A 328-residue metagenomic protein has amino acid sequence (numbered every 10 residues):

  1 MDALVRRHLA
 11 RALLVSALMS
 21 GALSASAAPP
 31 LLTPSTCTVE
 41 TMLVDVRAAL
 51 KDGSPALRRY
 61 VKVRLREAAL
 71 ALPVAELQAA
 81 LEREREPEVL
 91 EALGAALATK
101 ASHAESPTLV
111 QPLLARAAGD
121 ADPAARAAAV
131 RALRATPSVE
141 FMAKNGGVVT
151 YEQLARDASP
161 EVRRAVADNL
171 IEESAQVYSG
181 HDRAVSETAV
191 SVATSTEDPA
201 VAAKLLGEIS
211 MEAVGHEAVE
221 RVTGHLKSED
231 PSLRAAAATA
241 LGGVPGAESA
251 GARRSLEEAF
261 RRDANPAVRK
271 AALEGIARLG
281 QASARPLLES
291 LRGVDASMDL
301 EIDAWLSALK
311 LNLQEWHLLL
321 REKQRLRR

Functional and structural regions predicted by a protein language model:
D2-L13: Bacterial N-terminal signal peptides that target proteins for export
R11-A22: Bacterial N-terminal signal peptides
A25-E76, E88: N-terminal leader/linker segments that initiate helical-solenoid repeat arrays
T36-A48, L70-E82, H103-A117, V139-R156 (+5 more regions): Amphipathic alpha-helical scaffolding segments comprising HEAT/armadillo-like alpha-solenoid repeats
P55-A56, E86-E91, P123-A124, P160-E161 (+5 more regions): Alpha-helix N-cap/helix-start positions at coil->helix boundaries
Y60, E76, A92, A96 (+12 more regions): Alpha-solenoid helical repeat scaffolds
R66, A98, R134-A135, I171-E172 (+4 more regions): Structural signature of alpha-helical solenoid repeat scaffolds
G293-R328: Terminal, low-structured helical/coil segments at or just beyond the last alpha-helical repeat
